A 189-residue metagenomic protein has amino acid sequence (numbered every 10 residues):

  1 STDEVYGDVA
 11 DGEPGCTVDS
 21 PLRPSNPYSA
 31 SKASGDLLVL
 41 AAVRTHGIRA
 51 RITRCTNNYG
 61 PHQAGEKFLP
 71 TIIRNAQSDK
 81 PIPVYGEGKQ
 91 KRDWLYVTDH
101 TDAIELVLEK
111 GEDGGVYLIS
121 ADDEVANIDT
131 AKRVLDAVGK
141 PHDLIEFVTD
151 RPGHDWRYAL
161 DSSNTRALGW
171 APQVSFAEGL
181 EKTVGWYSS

Functional and structural regions predicted by a protein language model:
S1-T2, R54: Conserved active-site aspartate in kinases
D3-V5, R151-P152: Short glycine-enriched loops at secondary-structure junctions
V5-I52, Y59, Q63-G65: Catalytic helix-loop patch of NAD(P)-dependent Rossmann-fold dehydrogenases
P14-G15, S20-P21, N57, P83-V84 (+2 more regions): Conserved beta-strand positions that form and line the central face of beta-propeller blades
L40-R44, R74, E109: Alpha-helical segments that scaffold the active site and NAD(P)H-binding pocket of short-chain dehydrogenase/reductase
P70, A76-S189: C-terminal substrate-binding subdomain of Rossmann-fold SDR/epimerase-dehydratase oxidoreductases
